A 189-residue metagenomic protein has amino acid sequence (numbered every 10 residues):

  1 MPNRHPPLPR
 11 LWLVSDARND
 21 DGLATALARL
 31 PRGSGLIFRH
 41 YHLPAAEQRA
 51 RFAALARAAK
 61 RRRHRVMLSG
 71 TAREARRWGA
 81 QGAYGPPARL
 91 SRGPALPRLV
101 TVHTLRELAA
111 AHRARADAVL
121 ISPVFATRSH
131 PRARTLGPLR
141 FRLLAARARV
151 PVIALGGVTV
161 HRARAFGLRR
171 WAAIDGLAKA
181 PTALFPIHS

Functional and structural regions predicted by a protein language model:
N3, G35-L96: N-terminal active-site wall of soluble small-molecule enzyme domains
P7-L23, P97-T101: Active-site mouth loops of central-metabolism enzymes
R10-W12, G35-I37, R63-M67, Q81-Y84 (+4 more regions): Structural preference for beta-strand elements that scaffold enzyme active sites
L13, A83-P94, A118-R132, L155-S189: Glycine-rich phosphate-binding active-site loops on the catalytic face of alpha/beta enzymes
A17, V66-A72, L99-L108, V124 (+2 more regions): Glycine-rich beta-to-alpha transition loops that act as phosphate-gripper elements at the mouths of alpha/beta enzyme
T25-P31, L108-I121: Alpha/beta enzyme core
L30-G33, W78, A114, R147 (+1 more regions): Structural motif
R49-M67, L90, P94-L105, R134-G157: Alpha-helix-loop-beta-strand connector modules within alpha/beta enzyme cores
